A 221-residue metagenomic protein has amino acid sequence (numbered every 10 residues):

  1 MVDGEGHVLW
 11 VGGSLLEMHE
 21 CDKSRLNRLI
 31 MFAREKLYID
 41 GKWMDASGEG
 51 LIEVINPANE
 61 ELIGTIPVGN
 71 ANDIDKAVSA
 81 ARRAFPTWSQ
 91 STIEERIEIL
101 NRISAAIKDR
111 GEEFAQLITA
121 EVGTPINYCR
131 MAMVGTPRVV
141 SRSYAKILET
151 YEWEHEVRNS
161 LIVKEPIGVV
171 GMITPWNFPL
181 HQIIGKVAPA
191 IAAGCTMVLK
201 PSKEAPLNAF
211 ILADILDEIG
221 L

Functional and structural regions predicted by a protein language model:
G4-H7: Ser/Thr/Pro/Gly-rich low-complexity, intrinsically disordered segments
G13, H19-Q116, A120: Short, structured beta/alpha segment
S79, N101-E112, T124-T150: Long amphipathic alpha-helix in the N-terminal Rossmann-like dinucleotide-binding domain of NAD(P)-dependent
R96, I118, S141, V170 (+2 more regions): Conserved hydrophobic/aromatic pocket- or pore-lining residues that grip, position, or stack substrates in active sites
L117-P125, E154-N159: Short linear capping/connector segments at secondary-structure termini
W153-L221: Rossmann-like NAD(P) dinucleotide-binding subdomain of oxidoreductase/dehydrogenase enzymes
